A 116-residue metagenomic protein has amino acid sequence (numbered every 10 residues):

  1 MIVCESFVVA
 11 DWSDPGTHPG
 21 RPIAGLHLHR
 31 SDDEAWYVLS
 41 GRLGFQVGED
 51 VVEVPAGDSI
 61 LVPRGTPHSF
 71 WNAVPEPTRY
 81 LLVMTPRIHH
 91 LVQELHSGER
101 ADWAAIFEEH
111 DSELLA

Functional and structural regions predicted by a protein language model:
M1-L26, D32-D33: A short glycine-rich, His/Asp/Glu-containing loop-to-beta-strand
D11-D14, L28-Q46, V83: Short, conserved beta-strand element in jelly-roll/cupin
G16, G44, V51-E53, E76-P77: Short, surface-exposed beta-strand-loop junctions and turns on beta-sheet-rich folds
S31, D50, T66-P67, E76 (+1 more regions): A generic "binding-loop/recognition-motif" signal
A35, R42, E49-P67: Short acidic-glycine-tyrosine-enriched beta hairpin
F45-Q46, V62, H68-V74, R79-L82: Short beta-strand His + acidic residue motifs that chelate non-heme Fe in jelly-roll/DSBH and cupin folds
V47-G48, A56, W71-N72, V92-Q93: Short glycine-/acidic-enriched loop or helix-start segments at secondary-structure transitions that form or flank
A73-A116: Double-stranded beta-helix
